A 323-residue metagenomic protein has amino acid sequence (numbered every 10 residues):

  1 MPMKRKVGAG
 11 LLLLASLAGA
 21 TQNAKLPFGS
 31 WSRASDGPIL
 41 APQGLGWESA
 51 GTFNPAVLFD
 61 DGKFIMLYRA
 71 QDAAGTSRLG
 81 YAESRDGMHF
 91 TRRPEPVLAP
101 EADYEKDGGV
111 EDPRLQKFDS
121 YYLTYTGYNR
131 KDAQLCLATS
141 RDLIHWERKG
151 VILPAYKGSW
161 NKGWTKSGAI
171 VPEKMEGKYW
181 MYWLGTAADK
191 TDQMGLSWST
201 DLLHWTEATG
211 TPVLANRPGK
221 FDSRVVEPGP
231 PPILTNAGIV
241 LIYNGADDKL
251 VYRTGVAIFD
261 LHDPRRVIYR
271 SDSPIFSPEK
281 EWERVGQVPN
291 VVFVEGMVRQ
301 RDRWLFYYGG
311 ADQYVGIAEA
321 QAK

Functional and structural regions predicted by a protein language model:
M1-G8: Bacterial N-terminal signal peptides that target proteins for export
L11-L12, G75: A periodicity- and composition-biased signal for non-globular, repetitive helical segments
L13-A20: Hydrophobic h-region of N-terminal signal peptides that target proteins for export in Gram-negative bacteria
T21-G108, Q116-R224, I233-N290, R301-K323: Beta-rich carbohydrate-recognition and catalytic domains
